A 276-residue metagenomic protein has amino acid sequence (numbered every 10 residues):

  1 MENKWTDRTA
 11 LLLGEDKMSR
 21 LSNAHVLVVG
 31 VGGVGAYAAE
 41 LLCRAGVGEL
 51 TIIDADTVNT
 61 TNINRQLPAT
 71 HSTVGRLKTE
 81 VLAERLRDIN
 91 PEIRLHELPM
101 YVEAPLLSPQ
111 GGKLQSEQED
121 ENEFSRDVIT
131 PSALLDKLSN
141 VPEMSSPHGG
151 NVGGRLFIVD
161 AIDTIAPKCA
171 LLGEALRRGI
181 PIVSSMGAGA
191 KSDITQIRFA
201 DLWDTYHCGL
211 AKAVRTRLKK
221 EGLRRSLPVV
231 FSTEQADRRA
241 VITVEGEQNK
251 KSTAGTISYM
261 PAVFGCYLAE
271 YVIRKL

Functional and structural regions predicted by a protein language model:
M1-V26, T60: N-terminal charged helix/coil linker that caps or initiates catalytic domains
E2, G153-G154, T164-P167, I182 (+3 more regions): Glycine-rich phosphate/adenylate-binding loop
V34: Hydrophobic/small residue at the entry helix of a nucleotide-binding pocket
R44-E49: Conserved S-adenosyl-L-methionine
D54-I89: Glycine-rich phosphate-binding loop and adjoining beta1-alpha1-beta2 segment of Rossmann-like nucleotide-binding folds
P99-L106: Conserved SAM/SAH-binding loop
L106-L107, T130-L138: Short amphipathic alpha-helix with an adjacent loop that forms part of the alpha/beta core around
G111-G112, G149-G150: Glycine-biased, low-complexity coil/linker segments
